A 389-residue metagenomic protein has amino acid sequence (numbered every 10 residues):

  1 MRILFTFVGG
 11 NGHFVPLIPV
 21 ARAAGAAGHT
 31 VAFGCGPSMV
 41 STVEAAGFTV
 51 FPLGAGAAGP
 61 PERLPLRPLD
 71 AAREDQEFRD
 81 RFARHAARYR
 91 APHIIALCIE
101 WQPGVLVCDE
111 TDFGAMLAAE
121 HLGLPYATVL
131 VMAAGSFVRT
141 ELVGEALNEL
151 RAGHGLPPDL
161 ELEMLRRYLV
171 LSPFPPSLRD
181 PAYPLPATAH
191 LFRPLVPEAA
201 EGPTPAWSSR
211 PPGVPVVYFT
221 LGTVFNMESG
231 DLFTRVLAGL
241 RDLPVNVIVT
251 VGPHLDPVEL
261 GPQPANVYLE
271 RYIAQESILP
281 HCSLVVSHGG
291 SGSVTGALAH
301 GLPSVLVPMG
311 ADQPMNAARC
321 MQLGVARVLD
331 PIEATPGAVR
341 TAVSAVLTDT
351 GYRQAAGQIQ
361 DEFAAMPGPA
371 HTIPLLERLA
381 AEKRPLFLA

Functional and structural regions predicted by a protein language model:
M1-A133, F137-E149, L243, I248-T250 (+1 more regions): Glycosyltransferase specificity loop/lid
G56, P176-S177, P197-E198: Active-site/binding-pocket entry motifs
T111, P173-F174, L221: Long, contiguous hydrophobic alpha-helical segments, chiefly transmembrane helices and signal peptides
M116, R179-P181, A200: Short helix/loop capping segments that flank catalytic or ligand/cofactor-binding pockets
L124-L191: Active-site-proximal region of nucleotide-activated glycan assembly enzymes, centered on histidine/acidic-rich loops
P158-V170, F219-F233, R271-Q275, A299-L306 (+1 more regions): A broadly tuned preference for mixed-charge, low-complexity surface segments
L169, P176, H190-R193, R271 (+2 more regions): Flexible, active-site-adjacent loop/turn segments at secondary-structure boundaries
P184-L284: Donor-nucleotide binding loops and adjacent catalytic segments primarily of GT-B fold Leloir glycosyltransferases
